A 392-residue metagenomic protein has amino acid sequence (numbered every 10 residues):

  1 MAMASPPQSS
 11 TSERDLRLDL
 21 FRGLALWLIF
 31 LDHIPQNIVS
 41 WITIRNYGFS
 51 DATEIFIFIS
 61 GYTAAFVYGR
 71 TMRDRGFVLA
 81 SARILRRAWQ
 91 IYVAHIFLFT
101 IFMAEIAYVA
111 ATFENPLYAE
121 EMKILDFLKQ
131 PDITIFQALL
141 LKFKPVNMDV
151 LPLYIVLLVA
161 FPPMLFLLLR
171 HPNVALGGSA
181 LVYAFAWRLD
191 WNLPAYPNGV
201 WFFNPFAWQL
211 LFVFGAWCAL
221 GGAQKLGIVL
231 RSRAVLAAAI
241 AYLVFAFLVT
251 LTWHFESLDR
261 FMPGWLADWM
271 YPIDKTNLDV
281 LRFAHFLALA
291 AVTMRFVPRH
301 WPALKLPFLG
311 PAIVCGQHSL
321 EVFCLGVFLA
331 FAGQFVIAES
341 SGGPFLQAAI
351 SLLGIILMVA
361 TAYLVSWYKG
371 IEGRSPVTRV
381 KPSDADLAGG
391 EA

Functional and structural regions predicted by a protein language model:
A2-A392: Alpha-helical transmembrane segments and their immediate juxtamembrane cytosolic regions
